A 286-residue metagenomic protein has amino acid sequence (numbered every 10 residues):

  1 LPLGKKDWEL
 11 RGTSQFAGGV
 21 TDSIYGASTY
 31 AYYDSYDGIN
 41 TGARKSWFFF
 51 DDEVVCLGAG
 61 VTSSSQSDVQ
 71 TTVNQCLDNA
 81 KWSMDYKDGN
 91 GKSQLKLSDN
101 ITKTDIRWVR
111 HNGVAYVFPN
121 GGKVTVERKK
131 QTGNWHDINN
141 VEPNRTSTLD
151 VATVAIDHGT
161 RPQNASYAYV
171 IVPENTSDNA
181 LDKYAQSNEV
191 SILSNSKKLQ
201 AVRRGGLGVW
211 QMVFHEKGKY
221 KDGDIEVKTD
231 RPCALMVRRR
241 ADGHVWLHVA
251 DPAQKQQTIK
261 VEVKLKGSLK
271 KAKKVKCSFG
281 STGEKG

Functional and structural regions predicted by a protein language model:
L1-Q94: Catalytic and substrate-binding regions of extracellular carbohydrate-active enzymes, especially polysaccharide lyases
R11-G12, F16-Y36, H136-R145, F214-G243: Edge strands and adjacent loops of beta-rich recognition modules
I39-S46, T153-A155, D230-R231, W246-V249: Active-site-adjacent structural elements in folded domains
K45-F48, V114-P119, K123-R128, V209-F214 (+1 more regions): Broad, structure-driven detector of short, well-ordered beta-strand segments within folded domains
G91-T153, L269-K273: Trp/Gly-enriched beta-strand surface patches
V151-Q163: Exposed beta-sheet edge/beta-hairpin loop segments within beta-rich domains
P162-P173: Short Pro-Gly-centered flexible turn/kink motifs
V172-G286: Non-catalytic terminal regions with compositionally biased, polar/charged low complexity
